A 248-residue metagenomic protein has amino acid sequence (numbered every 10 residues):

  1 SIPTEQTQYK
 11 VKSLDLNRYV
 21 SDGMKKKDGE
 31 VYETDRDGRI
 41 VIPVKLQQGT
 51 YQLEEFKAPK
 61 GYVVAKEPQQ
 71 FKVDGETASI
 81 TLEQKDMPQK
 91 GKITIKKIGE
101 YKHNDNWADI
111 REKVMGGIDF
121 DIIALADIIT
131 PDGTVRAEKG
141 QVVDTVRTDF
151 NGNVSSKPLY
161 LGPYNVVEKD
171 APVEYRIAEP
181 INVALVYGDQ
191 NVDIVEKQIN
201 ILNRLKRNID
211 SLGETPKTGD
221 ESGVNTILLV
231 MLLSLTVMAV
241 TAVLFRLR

Functional and structural regions predicted by a protein language model:
S1-R248: Solvent-exposed loop/turn and edge beta-strand elements of beta-rich ligand-binding domains
